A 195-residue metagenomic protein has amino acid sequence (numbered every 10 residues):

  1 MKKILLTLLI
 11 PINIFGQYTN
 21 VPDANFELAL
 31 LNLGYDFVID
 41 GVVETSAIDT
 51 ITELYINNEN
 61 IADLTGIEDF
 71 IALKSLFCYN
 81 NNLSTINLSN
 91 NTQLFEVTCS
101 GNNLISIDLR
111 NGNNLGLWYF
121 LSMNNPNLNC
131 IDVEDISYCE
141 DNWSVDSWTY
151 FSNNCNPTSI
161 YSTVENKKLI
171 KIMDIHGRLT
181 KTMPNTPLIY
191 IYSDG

Functional and structural regions predicted by a protein language model:
L5, N13-S75, T92, D108-L115 (+1 more regions): N-terminal capping/linker segments that flank leucine-rich repeat
V21, W148-T180: Residue-level detector of functionally pivotal "anchor" positions at catalytic/ligand-binding pockets or at interdomain
E59, N81, N102, S122-P126: Consensus "Asn ladder" position of solenoid repeat domains
K74, N82-T85, S89, Q93-F95 (+1 more regions): Tandem repeat domain/solenoid detector
I86, I107, I170-K171, I189: A residue-level detector for well-ordered beta-strand positions
E96, L117-Y119, P187: Short, conserved beta-strand segments of beta-strand-rich sandwich/propeller modules, principally
M173-G195: Short loop/turn motifs at secondary-structure boundaries
